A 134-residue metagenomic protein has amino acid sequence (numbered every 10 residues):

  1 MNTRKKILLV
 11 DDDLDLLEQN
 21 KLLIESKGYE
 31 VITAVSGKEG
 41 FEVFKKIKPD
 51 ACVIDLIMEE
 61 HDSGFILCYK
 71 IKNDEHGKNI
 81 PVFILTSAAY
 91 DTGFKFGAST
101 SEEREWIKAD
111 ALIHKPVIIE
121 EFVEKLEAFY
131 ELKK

Functional and structural regions predicted by a protein language model:
M1-K6, H114, I118-K134: Non-catalytic signal-transmission and effector/linker regions of two-component phosphorelay proteins
V10-D11, A34, C52: Conserved sequence signature across two-component system core domains
L14-I32: Two-component/phosphorelay signaling modules centered on CheY-like receiver
T33-E42, S63-G64: Helix N-cap/capping motif at the beta->alpha junctions
E42, F65-K78: Short amphipathic alpha-helix used as the core "switch/output" element in two-component signaling
I47-I54, M58: Active-site beta3 strand of CheY-like receiver
K48-D50, H76-P81: His-Asp phosphorelay/catalytic-motif detector in bacterial-type signaling
D62-I66, A88-I113, E120, E124: Alpha4 helix (beta4-alpha4-beta5 surface) of REC/receiver domains from two-component response regulators
